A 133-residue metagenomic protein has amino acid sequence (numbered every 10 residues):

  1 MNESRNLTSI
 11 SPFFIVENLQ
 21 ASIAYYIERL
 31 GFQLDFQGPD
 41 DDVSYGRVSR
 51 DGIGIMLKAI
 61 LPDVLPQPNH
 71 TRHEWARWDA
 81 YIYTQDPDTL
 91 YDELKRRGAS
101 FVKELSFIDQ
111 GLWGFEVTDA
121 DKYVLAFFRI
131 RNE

Functional and structural regions predicted by a protein language model:
M1-F13, Q33-Y83, Y91-T118, R129-E133: Vicinal oxygen chelate
S22-I27, L94, K122: Conserved active-site tyrosine of GNAT-family acetyltransferases
L30: Major-groove DNA-recognition helix of helix-turn-helix-type DNA-binding domains
D119-L125: Short, glycine-anchored, charge-dense loop/turn motifs used at functional sites
